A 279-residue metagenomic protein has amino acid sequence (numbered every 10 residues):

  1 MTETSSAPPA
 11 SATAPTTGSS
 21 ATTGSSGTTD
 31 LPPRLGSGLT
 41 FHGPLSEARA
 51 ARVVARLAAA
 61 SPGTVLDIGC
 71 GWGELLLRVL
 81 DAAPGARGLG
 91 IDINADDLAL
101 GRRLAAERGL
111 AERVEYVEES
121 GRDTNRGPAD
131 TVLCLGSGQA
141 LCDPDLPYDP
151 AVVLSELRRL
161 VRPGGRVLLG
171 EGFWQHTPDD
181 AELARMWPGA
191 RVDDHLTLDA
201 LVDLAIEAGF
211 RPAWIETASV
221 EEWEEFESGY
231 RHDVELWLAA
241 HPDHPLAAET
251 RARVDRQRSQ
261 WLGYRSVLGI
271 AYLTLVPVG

Functional and structural regions predicted by a protein language model:
G43-S61: Conserved alpha-helix/loop element of class I SAM-dependent methyltransferases that forms part of the SAM/SAH-binding
P62-G71: Conserved class I S-adenosyl-L-methionine
L76-R122: Class I SAM-dependent methyltransferase SAM/SAH-binding core
R122-V132: A short acidic, Gly/Pro-enriched loop at the edge of an enzyme's catalytic core that lines a small-molecule cofactor
T131-Y148: A short SAM/SAH-binding and catalytic strip from SAM-dependent methyltransferases
D149-R166: A short glycine-rich, Lys/Arg-flanked "PGG" loop and its adjoining helix->strand segment in the class I
G172-V192: Short, glycine-/aromatic-enriched active-site segment of Class I SAM-dependent methyltransferases
E216-G279: Conserved Class I S-adenosyl-L-methionine
